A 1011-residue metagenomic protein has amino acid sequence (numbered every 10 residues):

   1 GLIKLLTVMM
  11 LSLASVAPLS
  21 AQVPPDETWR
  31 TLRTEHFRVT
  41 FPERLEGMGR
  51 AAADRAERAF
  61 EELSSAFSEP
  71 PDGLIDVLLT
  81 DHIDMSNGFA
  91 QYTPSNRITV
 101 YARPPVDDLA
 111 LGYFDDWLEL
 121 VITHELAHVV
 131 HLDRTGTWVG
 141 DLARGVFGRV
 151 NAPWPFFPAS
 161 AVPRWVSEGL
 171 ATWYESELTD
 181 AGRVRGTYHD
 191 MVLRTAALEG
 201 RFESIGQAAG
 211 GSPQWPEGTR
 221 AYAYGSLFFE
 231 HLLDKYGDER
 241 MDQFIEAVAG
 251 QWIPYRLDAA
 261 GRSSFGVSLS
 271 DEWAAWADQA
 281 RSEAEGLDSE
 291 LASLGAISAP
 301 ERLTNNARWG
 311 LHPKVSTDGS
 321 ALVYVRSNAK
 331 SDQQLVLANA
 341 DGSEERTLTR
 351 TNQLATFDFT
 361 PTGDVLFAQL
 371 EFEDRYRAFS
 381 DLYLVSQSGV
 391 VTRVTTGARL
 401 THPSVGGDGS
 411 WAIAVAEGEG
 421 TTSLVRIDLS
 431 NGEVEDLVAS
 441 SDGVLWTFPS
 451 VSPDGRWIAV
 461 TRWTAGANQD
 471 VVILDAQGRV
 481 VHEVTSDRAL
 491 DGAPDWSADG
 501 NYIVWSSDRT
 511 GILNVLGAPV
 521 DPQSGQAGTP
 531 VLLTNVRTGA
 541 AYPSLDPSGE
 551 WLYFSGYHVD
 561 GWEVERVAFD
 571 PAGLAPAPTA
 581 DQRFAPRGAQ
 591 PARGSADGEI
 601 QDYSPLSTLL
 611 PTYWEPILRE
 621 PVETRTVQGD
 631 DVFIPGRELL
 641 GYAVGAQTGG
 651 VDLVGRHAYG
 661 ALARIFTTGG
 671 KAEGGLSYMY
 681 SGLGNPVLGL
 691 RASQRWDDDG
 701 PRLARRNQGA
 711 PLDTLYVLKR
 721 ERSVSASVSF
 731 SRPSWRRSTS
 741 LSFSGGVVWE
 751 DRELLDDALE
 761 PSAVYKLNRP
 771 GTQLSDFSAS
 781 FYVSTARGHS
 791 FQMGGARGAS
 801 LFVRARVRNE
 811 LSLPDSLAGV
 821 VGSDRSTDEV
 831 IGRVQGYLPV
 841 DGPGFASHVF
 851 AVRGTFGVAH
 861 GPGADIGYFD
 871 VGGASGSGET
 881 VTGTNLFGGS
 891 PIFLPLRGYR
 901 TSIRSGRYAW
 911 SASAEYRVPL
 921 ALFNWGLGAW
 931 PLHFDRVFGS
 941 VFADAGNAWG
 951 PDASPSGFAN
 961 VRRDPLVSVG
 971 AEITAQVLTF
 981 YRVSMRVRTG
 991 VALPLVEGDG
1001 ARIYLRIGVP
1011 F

Functional and structural regions predicted by a protein language model:
A21-F157, P163, G211-Q214: Juxtacatalytic substrate-recognition/specificity segment
Q22-R33, F37, E57, P216-T219 (+1 more regions): Beta/coil-rich, acidic/histidine-enriched accessory regions frequently appended to metallopeptidases
V23-P25, S95, W117-V121, V129 (+1 more regions): Acidic/His/Gly-enriched intrinsically disordered linker/tail segments that often contain short helix/coil "MoRF-like"
V184, N306-R308, V325-L335, T349-L354 (+11 more regions): A flexible loop/linker signature enriched in serine peptidases of the S9 family
H312, W562-E563, A568-G684, G771 (+4 more regions): Outer-membrane beta-barrel initiation region
P313-A321, F357-D364, P403-W411, P449-W457 (+2 more regions): Blade-terminus and WD-like Trp-Asp/Gly-His loop motifs, strongest in beta-propeller folds
N339-S343, S386-G389, D428-G432, D475-R479 (+2 more regions): Short loop/turn segments that connect beta-strands within beta-propeller blades
G594-L606, L688-K719, S723-S729, E753-A945 (+3 more regions): C-terminal outer-membrane beta-barrel translocator/porin domains of Gram-negative envelope proteins and their
